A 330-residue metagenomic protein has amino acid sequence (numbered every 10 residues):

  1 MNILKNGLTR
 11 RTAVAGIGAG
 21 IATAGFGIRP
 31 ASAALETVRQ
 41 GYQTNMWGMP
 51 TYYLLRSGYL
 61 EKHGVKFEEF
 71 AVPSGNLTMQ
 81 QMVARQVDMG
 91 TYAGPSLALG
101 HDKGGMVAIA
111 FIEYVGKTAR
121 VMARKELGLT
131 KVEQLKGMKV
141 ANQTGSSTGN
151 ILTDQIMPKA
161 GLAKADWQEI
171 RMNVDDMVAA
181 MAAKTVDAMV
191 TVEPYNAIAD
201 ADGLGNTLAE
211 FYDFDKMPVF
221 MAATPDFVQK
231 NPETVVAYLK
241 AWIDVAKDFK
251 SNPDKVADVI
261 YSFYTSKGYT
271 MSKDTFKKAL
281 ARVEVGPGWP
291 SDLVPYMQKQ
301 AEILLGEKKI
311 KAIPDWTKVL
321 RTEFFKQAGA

Functional and structural regions predicted by a protein language model:
M1-L8, T12-A22: N-terminal secretory signal peptides
T23-P30: C-terminal segment of classical bacterial N-terminal signal peptides
A33-A163, Q168-R171, D187-E193, L204 (+2 more regions): Short, glycine-/small- and polar/acidic-enriched structural segments that line small-molecule recognition paths
S57, Q81, R85, G100 (+11 more regions): Structured segments of extracytoplasmic/periplasmic soluble domains in secreted or envelope-associated proteins
Q80, A84, A98, E133 (+9 more regions): Solvent-exposed, polar/charged alpha-helical surfaces in well-ordered, non-transmembrane soluble domains, broadly
P95, D175-Y264: Pocket-lining segment of extracytoplasmic ligand-binding domains
Q229-I310: Secondary-structure end/capping motifs
A301-A330: Conserved C-terminal helix/tail region of periplasmic/extracytoplasmic solute-binding proteins
